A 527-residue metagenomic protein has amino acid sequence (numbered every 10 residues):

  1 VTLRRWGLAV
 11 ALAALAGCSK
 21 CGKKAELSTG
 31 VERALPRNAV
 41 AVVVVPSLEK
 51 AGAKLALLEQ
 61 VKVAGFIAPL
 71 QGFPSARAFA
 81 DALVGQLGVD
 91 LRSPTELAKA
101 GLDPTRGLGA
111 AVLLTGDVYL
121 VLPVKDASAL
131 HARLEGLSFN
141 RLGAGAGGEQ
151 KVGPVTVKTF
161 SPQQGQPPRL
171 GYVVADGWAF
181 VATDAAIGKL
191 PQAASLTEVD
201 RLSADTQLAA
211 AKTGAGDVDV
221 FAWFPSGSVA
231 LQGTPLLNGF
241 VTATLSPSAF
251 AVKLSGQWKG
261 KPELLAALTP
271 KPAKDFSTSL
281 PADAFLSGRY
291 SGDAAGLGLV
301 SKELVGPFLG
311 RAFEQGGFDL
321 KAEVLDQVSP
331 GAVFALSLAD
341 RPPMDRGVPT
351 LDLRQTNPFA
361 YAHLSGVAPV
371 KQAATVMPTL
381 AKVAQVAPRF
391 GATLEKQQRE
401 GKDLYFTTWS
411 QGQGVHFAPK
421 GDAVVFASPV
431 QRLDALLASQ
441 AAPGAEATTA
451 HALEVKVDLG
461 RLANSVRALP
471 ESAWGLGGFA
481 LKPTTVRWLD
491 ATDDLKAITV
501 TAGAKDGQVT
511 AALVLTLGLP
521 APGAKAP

Functional and structural regions predicted by a protein language model:
V1-A16: Sec-dependent bacterial lipoprotein signal peptides
C18-G165, T206-L236, T242-L245, F250-F359 (+4 more regions): Structural boundary/hinge residues at secondary-structure and domain interfaces
P46-L48, V124-A127, G177, D184-A186 (+6 more regions): Solvent-exposed coil/turn segments that connect beta secondary-structure elements in extracytoplasmic/periplasmic
K50-A51, A127-H131, I187-P191, A374 (+1 more regions): Short loop/beta submotifs within extracellular cysteine-rich repeat domains
Q163-L231, S410-D490: A conserved glycine-rich beta-strand in the N-terminal activation segment of trypsin-fold
F359-A373: Loop/turn-rich, solvent-exposed surfaces of beta-rich toroidal or solenoidal domains
Q398-G412: Flexible, glycine/threonine-enriched loop-and-boundary segments that flank and lead into catalytic domains of large
A511-P527: Short, low-complexity, Pro/Ser/Thr/Gly-rich segments in the mature regions of secreted, periplasmic
